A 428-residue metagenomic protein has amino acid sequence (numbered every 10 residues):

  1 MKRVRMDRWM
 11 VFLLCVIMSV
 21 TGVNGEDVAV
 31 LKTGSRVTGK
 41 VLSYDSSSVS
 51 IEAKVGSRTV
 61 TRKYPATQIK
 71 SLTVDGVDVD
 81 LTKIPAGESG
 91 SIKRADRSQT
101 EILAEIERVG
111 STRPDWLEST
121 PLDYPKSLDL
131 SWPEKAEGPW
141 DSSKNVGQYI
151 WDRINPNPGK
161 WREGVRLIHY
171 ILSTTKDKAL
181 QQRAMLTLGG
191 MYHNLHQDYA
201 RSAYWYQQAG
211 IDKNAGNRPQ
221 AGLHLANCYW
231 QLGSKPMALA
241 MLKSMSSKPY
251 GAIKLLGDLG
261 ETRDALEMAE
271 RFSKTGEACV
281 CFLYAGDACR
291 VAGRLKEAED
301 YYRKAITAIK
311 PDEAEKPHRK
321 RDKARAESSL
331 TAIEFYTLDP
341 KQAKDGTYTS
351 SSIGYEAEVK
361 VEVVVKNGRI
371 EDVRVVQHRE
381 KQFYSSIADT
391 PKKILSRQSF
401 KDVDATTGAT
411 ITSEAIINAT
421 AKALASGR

Functional and structural regions predicted by a protein language model:
N24-E101: Compositionally biased alpha-helical segments
A86-H169, K176, T349-R428: Active-site- and interface-proximal helix/loop "cap" or "latch" segments in soluble metabolic and energy-transducing
W140-Q148, K178-T187, K213-G222, K243-G251 (+1 more regions): Generic helix N-cap/helix-start motif at coil->alpha-helix transitions
R153, G190-N194, L223-N227, I253-K254 (+1 more regions): Residue-level recognition of tetratricopeptide repeat
P158, L195-H196, L232, L259 (+1 more regions): Structural motif corresponding to the intra-repeat A-B loop/turn of tetratricopeptide repeats
I168-A179, G210-R218, R271, D312-E315: Flexible helix-coil transition and linker loops at the boundaries of alpha-helical arrays
G210, K243-K248, K274-T275, R290 (+1 more regions): TPR/TPR-like (Sel1-like) alpha-helical repeat modules
